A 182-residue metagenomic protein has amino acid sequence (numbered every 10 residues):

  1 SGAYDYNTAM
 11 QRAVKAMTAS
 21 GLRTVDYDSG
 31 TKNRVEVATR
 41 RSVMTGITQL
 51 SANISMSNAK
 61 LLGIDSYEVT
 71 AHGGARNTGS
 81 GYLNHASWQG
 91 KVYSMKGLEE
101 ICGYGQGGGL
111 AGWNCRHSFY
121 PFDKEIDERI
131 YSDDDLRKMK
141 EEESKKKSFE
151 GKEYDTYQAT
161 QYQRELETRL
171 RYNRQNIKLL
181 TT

Functional and structural regions predicted by a protein language model:
S1-L110, K124-T182: Domain-core detector
W113: Residues that flank catalytic or metal-binding motifs in active/ligand-binding sites
H117: Catalytic core of tubulin tyrosine ligase-like
